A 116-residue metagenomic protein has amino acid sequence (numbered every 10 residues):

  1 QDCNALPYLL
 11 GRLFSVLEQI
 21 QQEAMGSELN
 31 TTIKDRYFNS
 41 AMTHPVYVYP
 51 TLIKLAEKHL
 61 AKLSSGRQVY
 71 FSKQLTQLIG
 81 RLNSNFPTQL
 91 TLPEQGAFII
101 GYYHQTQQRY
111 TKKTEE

Functional and structural regions predicted by a protein language model:
Q1-E116: Intrinsic-disorder/low-complexity detector
